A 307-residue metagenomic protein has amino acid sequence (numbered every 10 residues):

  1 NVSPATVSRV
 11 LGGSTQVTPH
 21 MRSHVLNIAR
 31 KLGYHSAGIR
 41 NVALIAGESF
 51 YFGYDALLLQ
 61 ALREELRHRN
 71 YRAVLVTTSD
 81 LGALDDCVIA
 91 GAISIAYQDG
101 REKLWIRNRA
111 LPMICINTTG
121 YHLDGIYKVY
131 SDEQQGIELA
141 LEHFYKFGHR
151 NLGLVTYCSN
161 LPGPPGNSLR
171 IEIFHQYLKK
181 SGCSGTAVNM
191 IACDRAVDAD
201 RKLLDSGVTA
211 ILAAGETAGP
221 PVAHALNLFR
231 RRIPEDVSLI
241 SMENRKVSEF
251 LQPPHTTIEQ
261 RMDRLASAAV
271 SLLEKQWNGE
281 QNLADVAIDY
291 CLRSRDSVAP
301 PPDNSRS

Functional and structural regions predicted by a protein language model:
N1-R40, S307: N-terminal helix-turn-helix DNA-binding module of bacterial transcription factors
T6-R9, A37-F50, N151-N160: Short beta-strand segments enriched in small/hydrophobic residues
N41-E142, R201-S206, A210, T217: Alpha-helical recognition/docking segments in bacterial nutrient-uptake and carbohydrate-utilization systems
R63-T77, L154, I171-R195: Short beta-strand elements in bilobed, periplasmic/extracellular small-molecule ligand-binding domains
Y127-V155, D194-R201, Q260-N278: Hydrophobic alpha-helical segments within soluble ligand-binding/sensing domains
A140-S181, N282-A299: An alpha-beta-alpha
N151, G185-A187, R232-S238: Short acidic capping loops at alpha-helix termini that bridge into adjacent secondary structure
D200-R306: Flexible loop/turn connectors
